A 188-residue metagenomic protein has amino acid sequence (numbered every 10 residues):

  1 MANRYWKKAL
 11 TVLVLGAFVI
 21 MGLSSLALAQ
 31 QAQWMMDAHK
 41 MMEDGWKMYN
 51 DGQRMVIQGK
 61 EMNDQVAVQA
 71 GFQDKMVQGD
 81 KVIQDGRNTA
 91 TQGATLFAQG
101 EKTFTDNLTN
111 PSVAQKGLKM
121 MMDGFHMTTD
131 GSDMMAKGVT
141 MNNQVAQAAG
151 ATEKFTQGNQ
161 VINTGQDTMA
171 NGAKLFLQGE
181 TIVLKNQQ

Functional and structural regions predicted by a protein language model:
A2-L13: Bacterial N-terminal signal peptides that target proteins for export
V12-G22: Bacterial N-terminal signal peptides
I20-M21, L26, F97: Hydrophobic alpha-helical segments of integral membrane proteins
S25-R87, T91, I182-Q188: Immediate post-signal-peptide N-terminus of mature secreted/exported proteins
M35-A38, Y49, Q58, D130-Q188: C-terminal amphipathic alpha-helix
D37, D44, D51, D64 (+8 more regions): Asp/Glu-rich intrinsically disordered low-complexity tracts
A70-K116, M120: Mid-chain, structured segments of secreted extracytoplasmic proteins
A98-G131, G138-N142, A148-G150, T156: Charged heptad-repeat coiled-coil "stalk" segments of single-pass membrane proteins that scaffold or bridge
